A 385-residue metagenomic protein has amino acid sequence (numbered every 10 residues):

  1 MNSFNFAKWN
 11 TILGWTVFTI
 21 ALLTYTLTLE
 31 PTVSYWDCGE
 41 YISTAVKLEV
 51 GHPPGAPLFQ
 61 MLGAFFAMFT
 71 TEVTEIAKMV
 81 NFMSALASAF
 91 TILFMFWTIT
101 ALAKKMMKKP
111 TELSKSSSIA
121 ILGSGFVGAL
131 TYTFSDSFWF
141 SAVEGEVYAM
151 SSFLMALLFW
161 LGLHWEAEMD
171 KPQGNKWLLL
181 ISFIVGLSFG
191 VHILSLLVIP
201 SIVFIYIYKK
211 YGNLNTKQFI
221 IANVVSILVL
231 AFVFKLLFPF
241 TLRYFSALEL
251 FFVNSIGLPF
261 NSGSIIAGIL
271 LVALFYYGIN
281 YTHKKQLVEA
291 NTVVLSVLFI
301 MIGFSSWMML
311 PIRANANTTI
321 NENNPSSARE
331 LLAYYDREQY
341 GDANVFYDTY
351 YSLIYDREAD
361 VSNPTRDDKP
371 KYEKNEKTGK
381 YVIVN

Functional and structural regions predicted by a protein language model:
M1-T24, F90, E112-G125, I269-I302: Start-transfer (signal-anchor) and selected internal transmembrane alpha helices of multi-pass inner/ER membrane
F6-Y35, Y132-F134, H192, F232-K235 (+1 more regions): Transmembrane signal-anchor helices characteristic of membrane glycosylation enzymes that use polyprenol
W15, F82-L113, L157-L161: Transmembrane-helix motifs of polytopic, lipid-linked glycan transferases
L29-Y41, G51-G63, K78, N321-N323: Extracytoplasmic catalytic/substrate-binding loops of multi-pass membrane glycan-assembly enzymes
H52-K78, F82-L86, L93: Short hydrophobic/aromatic helix or loop-helix immediately within or flanking a transmembrane segment in polytopic
V73-N81, M106-I121, G125-S152, V185-I193 (+1 more regions): Aromatic- and kink-enriched transmembrane "portal" helix at the membrane-lumen/periplasm boundary that abuts
K115-I119, L158-W177, F204-N215: Membrane-interface transmembrane helices that cradle and orient dolichyl/undecaprenyl
E166-A167, V198-S226, A231, L236-V293: Perimembrane helix-loop-helix junctions
